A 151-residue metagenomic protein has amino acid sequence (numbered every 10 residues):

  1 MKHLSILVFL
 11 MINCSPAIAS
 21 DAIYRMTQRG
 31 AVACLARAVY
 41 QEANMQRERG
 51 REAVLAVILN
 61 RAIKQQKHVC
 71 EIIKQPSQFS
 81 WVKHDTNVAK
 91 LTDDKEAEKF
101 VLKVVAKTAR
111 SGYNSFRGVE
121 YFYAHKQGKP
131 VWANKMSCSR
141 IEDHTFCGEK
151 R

Functional and structural regions predicted by a protein language model:
L4-N13: Sec-dependent N-terminal signal peptides
S15-A19: Sec/Tat signal peptide C-region and signal peptidase I cleavage site
S20-R151: Bacterial extracytoplasmic/cell-wall-associated proteins, especially those involved in peptidoglycan
